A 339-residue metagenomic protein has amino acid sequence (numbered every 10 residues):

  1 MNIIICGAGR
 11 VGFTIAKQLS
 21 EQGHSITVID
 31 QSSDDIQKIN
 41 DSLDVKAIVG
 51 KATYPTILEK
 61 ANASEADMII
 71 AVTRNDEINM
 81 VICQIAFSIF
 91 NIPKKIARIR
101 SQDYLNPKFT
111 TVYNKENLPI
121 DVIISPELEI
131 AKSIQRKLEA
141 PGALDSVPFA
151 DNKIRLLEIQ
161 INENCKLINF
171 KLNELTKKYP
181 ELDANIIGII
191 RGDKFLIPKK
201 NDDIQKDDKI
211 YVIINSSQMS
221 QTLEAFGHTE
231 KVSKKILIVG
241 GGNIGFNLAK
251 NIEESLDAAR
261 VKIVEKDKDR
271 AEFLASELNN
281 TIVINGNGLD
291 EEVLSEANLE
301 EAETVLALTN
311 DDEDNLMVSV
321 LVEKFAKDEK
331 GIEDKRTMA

Functional and structural regions predicted by a protein language model:
M1-A339: Cytosolic regulatory regions of ion transport systems
